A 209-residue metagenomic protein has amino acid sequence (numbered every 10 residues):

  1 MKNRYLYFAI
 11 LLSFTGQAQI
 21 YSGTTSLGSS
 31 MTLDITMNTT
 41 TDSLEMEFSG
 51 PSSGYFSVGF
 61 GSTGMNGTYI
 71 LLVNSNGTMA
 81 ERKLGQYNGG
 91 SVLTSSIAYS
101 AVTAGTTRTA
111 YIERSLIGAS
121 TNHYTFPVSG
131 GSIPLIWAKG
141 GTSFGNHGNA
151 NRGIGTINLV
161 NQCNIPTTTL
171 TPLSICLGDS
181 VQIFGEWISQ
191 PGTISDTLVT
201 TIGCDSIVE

Functional and structural regions predicted by a protein language model:
M1-I20, I165-T167: Bacterial Sec-dependent N-terminal signal peptides
Y5, K83-L84, P191: Positively charged, low-complexity intrinsically disordered regions
Y5-Y7, S13-F14, E47, A101 (+1 more regions): Residues embedded in well-ordered secondary-structure elements
T15-Q17, L84, I188: Intrinsically disordered, low-complexity regions enriched for glutamine and histidine
Q19-C163: Extracellular-facing/secreted segment signature in eukaryotic proteins
C163-E209: Proline- and Ser/Thr-rich low-complexity, intrinsically disordered segments
